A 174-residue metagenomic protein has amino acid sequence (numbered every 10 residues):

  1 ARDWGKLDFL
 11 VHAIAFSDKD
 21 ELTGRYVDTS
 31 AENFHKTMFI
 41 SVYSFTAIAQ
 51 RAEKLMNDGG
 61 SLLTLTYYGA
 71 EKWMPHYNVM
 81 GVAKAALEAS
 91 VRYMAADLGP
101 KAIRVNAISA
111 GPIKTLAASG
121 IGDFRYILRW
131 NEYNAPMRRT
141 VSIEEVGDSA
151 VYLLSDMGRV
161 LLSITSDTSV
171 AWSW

Functional and structural regions predicted by a protein language model:
A1-K6, S149: Conserved amphipathic alpha-helix within the SDR
G5, N57, P136: Short conserved AdoMet
K6, S61, R104-N106, R159: Structural signature of beta-strand start/N-cap positions in the alpha/beta core of ABC transporter nucleotide-binding
L7-A15: Conserved hydrophobic beta-strands of the Rossmann-like cofactor-binding core in SDR/related NAD(P)H-dependent
A15-Q50, K54, D58-P100, P112-K114 (+1 more regions): Catalytic loop of short-chain dehydrogenase/reductase
Y43, A107, R129-L161, T168-V170: C-terminal helical subdomain
G99, R104, L161-S163: Short, small/polar-rich loop/turn modules that mediate ligand/substrate recognition or access, typified
S109-G120: Short, flexible catalytic-loop segment of classical short-chain dehydrogenase/reductase
